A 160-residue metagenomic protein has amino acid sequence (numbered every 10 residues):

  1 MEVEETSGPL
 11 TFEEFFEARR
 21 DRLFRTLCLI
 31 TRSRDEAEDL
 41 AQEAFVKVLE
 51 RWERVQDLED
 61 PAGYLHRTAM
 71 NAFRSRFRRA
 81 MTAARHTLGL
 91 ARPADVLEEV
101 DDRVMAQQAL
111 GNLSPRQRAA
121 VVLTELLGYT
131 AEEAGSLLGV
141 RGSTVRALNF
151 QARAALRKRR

Functional and structural regions predicted by a protein language model:
E2-R25, D35-E38, L49: A short, charge-rich alpha-helical start-of-domain segment used by transcription regulators
E5, F45-D60, R79-M81: Sigma70-family region 2
F12-E14, M105-L113: Short amphipathic alpha-helical boundary/capping segments
L23, L27, W52, L65-F77: Hydrophobic-face residues of short alpha-helical interaction/recognition segments
D39-V46, E59-N71, A147: Structural recognition of an alpha-helix C-terminal capping motif at a helix-to-coil junction
Q56-D57, T68-L88, E99-D102: Arg/Lys-rich amphipathic alpha helix in sigma70-family domain 2
M70, R74, L138-R160: DNA-recognition helix of helix-turn-helix
A120-T124: A short pre-motif secondary-structure segment
